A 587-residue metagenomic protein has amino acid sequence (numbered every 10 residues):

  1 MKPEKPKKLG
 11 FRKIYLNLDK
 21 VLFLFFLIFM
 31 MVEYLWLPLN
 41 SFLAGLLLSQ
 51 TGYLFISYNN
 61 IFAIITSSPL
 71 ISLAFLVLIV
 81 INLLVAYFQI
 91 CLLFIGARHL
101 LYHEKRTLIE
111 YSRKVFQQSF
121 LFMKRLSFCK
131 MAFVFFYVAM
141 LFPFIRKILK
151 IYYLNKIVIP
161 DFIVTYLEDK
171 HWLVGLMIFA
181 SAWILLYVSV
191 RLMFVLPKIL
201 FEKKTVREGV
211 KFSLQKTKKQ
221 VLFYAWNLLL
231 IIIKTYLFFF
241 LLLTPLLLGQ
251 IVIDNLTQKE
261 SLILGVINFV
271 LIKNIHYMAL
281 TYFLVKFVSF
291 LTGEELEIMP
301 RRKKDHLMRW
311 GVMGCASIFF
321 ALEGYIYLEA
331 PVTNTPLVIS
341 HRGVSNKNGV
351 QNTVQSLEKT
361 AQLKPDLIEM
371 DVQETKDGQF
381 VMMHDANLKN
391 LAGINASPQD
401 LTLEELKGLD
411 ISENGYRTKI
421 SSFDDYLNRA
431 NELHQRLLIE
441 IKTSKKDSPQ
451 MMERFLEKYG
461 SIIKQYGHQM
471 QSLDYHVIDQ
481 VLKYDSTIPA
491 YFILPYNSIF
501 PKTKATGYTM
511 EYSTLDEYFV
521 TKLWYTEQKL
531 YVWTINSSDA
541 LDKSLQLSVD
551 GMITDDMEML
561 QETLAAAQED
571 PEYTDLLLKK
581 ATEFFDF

Functional and structural regions predicted by a protein language model:
M1-V338: Hydrophobic alpha-helical membrane segments
G293-F587: Phosphate-group recognition and catalysis centered on beta-loop-alpha active-site segments
